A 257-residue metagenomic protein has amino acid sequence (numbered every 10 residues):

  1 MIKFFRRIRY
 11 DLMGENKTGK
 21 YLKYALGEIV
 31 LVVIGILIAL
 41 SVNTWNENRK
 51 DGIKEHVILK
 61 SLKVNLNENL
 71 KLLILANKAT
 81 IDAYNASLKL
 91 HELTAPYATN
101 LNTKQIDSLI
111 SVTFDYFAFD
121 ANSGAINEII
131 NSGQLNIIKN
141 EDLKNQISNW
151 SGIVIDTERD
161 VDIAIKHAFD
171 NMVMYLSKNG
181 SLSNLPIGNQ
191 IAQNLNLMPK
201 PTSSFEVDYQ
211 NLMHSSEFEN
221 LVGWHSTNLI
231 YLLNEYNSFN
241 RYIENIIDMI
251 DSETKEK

Functional and structural regions predicted by a protein language model:
M1-G19, K23, L37, T44-K257: Long, hydrophobic alpha-helical segments that serve as membrane-spanning/inserting helices
L26-S41: Hydrophobic membrane-insertion alpha-helices, especially the h-region of bacterial N-terminal signal peptides
